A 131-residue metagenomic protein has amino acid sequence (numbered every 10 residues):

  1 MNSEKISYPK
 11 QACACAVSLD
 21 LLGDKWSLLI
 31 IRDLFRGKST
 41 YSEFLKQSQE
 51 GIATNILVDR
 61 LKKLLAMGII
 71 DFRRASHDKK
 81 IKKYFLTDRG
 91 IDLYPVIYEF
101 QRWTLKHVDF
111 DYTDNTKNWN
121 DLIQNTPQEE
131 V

Functional and structural regions predicted by a protein language model:
M1-C13, V17, L21-K25, Q47 (+2 more regions): Recognition helices and adjacent regulatory flanks at domain boundaries
C13-I56: N-terminal helix-turn-helix DNA-binding core of bacterial DNA-binding proteins
G23, S76-E99: Basic, amphipathic "hinge/linker" alpha-helix immediately C-terminal to the N-terminal HTH DNA-binding motif
R36-K38, K63, G90-I91: Short, charged/polar surface micro-motifs in flexible loops or helix N-caps
S42, K62, K82: Residues within the helices of the helix-turn-helix
Q47-A75, K79: Canonical helix-turn-helix DNA-binding module
P95-V131: Amphipathic alpha-helical dimerization/coiled-coil segments that flank or bridge DNA-binding/regulatory modules
